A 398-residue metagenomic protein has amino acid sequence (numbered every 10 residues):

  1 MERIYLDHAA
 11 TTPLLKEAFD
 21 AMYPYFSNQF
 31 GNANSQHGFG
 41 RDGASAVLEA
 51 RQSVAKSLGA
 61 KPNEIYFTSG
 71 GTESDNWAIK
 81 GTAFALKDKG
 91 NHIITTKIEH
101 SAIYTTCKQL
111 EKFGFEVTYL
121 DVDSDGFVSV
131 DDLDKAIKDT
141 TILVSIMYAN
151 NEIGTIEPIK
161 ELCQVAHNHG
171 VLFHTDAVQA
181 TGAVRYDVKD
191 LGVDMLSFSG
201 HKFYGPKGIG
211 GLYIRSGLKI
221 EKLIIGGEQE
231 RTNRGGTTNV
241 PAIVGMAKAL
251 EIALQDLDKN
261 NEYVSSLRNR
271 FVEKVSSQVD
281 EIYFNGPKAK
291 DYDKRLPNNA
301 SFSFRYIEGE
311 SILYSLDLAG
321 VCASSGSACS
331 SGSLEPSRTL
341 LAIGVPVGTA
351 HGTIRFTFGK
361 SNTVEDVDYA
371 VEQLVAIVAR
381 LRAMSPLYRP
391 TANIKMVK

Functional and structural regions predicted by a protein language model:
M1-K398: Pyridoxal 5′-phosphate
